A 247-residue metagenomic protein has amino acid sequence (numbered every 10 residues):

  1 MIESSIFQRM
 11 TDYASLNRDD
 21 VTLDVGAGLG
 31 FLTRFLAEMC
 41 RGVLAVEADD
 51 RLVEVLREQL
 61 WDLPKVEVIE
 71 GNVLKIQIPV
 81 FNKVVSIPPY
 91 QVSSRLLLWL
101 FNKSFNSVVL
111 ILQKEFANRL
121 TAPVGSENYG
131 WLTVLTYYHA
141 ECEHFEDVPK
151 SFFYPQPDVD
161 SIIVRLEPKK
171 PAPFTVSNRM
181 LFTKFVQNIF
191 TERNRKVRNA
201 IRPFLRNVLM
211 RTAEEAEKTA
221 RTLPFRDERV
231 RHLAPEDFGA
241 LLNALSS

Functional and structural regions predicted by a protein language model:
M1-K184, N188, A240: Catalytic cores of RNA-modifying enzymes
I162, L166-L242: An accessory alpha-helical subdomain
L245-S247: Generic C-terminal helix-cap and adjacent flexible tail
